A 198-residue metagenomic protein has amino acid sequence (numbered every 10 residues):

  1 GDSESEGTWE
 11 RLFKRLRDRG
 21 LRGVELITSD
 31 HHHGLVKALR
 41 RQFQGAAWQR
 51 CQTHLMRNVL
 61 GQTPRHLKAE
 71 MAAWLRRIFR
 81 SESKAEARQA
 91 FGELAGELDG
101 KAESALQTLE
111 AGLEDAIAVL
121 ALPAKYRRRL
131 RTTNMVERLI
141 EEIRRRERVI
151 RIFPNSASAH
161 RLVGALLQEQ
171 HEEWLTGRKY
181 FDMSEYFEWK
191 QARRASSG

Functional and structural regions predicted by a protein language model:
G1-G20: Active-site beta-loop-alpha junctions of metal-dependent nucleic acid enzymes, especially the RNase H-like/DDE
G1-S5, I27, W48-C51, T63-L67 (+4 more regions): A generic short alpha-helical patch detector that favors 3-5-residue windows in or near N-terminal regions
G7, H33-K37, Q107: Alpha-helical elements of the RecA-like P-loop NTPase motor core of helicases
R22-V24: A general structural motif
L26-H33, A38-R76: Conserved beta-strand -> loop -> alpha-helix junction used to position metal-binding or nucleic-acid-contacting
R77-G198: Acidic/histidine-rich catalytic cores and adjacent linkers of DNA breakage/strand-transfer/modification proteins
